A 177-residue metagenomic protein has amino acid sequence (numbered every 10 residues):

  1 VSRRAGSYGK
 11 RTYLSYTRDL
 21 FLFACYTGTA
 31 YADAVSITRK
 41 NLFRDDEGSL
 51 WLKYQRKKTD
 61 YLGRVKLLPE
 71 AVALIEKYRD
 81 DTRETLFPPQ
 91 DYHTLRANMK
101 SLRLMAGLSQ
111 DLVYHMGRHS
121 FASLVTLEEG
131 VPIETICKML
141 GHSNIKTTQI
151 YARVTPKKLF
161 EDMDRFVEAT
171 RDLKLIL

Functional and structural regions predicted by a protein language model:
V1, T27, S36-L74: Conserved tyrosine-mediated DNA breakage-rejoining catalytic core shared by Y-recombinases
V1-Y31, E129: Basic, Lys/Arg- and aromatic-enriched nucleic-acid-binding interface segment
S15-R18, Q90-H93, S109-E129, H142: Short basic/aromatic active-site micro-motif
T17, G48, Y61, D81 (+1 more regions): Exposed loop/turn and edge beta-strand positions of beta-sandwich/beta-sheet ligand-binding modules
L22, Y26, A32-D33, R118-S143 (+1 more regions): C-terminal catalytic core of tyrosine-transesterase DNA break-rejoin enzymes
R56-D60, V72, L140-R165: Catalytic-site neighborhood detector that most strongly recognizes the C-terminal catalytic loop/helix of tyrosine
L68-Q110: Active-site/catalytic core of tyrosine-dependent DNA strand-transfer enzymes
R165-L177: C-terminal secondary-structure termini that scaffold catalytic or DNA-interacting sites
